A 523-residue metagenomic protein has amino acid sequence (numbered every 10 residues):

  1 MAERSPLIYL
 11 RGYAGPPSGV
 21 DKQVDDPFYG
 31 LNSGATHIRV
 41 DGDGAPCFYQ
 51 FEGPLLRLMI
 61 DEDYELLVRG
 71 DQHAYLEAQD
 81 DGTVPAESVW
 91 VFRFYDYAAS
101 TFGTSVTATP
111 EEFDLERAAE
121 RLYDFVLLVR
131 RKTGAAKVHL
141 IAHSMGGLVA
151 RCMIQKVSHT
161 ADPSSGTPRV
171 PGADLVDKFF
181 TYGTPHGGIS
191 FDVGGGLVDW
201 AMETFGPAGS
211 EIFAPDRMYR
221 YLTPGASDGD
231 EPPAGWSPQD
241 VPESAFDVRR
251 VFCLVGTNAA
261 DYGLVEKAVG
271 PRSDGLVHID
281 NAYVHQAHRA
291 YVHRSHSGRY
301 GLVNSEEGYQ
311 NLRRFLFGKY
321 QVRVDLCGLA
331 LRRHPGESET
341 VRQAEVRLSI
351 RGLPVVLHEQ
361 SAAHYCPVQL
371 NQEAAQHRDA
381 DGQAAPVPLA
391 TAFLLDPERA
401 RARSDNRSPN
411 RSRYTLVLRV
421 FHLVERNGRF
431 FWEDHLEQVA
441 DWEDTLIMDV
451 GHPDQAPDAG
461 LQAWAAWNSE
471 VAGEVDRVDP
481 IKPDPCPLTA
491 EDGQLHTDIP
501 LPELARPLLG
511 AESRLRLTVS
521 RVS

Functional and structural regions predicted by a protein language model:
M1-S5, P85-E87: A short, charged/proline- and glycine-enriched loop that marks the coil->beta-strand transition at the N-terminal
E3-R4, Y9, G15-I60, T107-E112 (+4 more regions): Helical cap/lid subdomain of alpha/beta-hydrolase-fold lipid enzymes that gates access to the catalytic pocket
G12, V91-Y97, T184: Active-site loop/turn elements of alpha/beta-hydrolase fold enzymes, especially the short glycine-/histidine-rich
L56-S88, T160-G172: Short mixed-charge
R93-F113: Cap/lid segment of the alpha/beta-hydrolase catalytic domain
I141-G146, A150, G183: Gly/Ala-rich beta-loop-alpha elbow adjacent to hydrolase catalytic centers
G318-L353: Charged, amphipathic alpha-helical linkers/stalks
V341-S523: Extended non-globular C-terminal regions
